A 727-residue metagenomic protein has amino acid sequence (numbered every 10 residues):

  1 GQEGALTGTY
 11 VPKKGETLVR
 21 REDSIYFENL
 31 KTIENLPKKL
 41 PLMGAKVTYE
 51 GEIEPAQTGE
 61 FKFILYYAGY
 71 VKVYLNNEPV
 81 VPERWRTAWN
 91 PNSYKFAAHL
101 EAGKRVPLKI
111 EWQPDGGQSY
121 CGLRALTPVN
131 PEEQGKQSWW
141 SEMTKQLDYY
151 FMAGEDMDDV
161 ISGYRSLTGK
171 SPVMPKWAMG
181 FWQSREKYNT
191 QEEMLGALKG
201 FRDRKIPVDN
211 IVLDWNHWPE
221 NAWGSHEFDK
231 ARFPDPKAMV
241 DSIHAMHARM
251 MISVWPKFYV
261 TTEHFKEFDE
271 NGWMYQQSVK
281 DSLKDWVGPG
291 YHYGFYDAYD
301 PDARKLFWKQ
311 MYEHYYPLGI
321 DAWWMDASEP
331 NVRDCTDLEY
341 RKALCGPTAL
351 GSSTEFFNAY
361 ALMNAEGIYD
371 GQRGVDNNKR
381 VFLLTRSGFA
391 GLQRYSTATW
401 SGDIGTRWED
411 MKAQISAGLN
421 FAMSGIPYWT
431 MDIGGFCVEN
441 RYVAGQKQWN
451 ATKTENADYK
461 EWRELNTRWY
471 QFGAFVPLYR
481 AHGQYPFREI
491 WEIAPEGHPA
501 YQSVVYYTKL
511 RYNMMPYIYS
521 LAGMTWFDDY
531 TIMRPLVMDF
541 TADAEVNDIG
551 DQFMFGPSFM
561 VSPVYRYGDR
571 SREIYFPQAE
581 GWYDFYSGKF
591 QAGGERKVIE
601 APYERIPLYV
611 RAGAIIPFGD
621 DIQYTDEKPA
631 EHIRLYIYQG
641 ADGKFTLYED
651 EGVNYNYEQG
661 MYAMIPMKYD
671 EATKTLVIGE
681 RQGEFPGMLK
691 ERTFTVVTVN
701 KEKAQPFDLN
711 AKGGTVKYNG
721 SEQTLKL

Functional and structural regions predicted by a protein language model:
G1-K62, Y66-M143: Extracellular/secretory pathway-exposed regions associated with glycan biology
G1-Q2, L100-K104, G116-Q118, L126-R605 (+1 more regions): Catalytic-domain carbohydrate-binding cleft regions of carbohydrate-active enzymes
Q2-T32, G154, P516, S520 (+1 more regions): Predominantly extracellular/luminal regions of secreted and cell-surface proteins, especially disulfide-bonded
I33-P37, L75-F96, Q276-Q277, D281 (+2 more regions): Solvent-exposed beta-strand/loop surfaces of large extracellular or lumenal domains
V71, M560, R572, K674-L676 (+1 more regions): Hydrophobic residues embedded in beta-strands of well-ordered beta-sheets
K72-L75, R570-S587, M688-F707: Beta-strand-rich binding/interaction modules
K109-P114, V677-Q682, L727: Short, hydrophobic/aromatic-enriched beta-strand segments in well-ordered soluble domains
L608-E722: Accessory, solvent-exposed terminal regions and/or long lumenal/extracellular loops of proteins
